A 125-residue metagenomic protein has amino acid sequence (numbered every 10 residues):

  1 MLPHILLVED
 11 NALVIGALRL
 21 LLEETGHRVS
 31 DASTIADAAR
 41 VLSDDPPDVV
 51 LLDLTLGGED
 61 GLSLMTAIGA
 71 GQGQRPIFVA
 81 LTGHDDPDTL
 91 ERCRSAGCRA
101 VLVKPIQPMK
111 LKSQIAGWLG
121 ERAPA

Functional and structural regions predicted by a protein language model:
E9: Conserved acidic carboxylate
A12-S30: Two-component/phosphorelay signaling modules centered on CheY-like receiver
D31-V49, K112: Acidic, metal-coordinating helix/loop segments flanking the phosphotransfer/catalytic sites of two-component signaling
T34, D60-S63: Acidic catalytic/metal-coordinating carboxylates
D53, T82: Active-site residues of response regulator receiver
G57, D86: The feature encodes the CheY-like receiver
L62-Q74: Short amphipathic alpha-helix used as the core "switch/output" element in two-component signaling
D88, I106-I115: C-terminal output helix
